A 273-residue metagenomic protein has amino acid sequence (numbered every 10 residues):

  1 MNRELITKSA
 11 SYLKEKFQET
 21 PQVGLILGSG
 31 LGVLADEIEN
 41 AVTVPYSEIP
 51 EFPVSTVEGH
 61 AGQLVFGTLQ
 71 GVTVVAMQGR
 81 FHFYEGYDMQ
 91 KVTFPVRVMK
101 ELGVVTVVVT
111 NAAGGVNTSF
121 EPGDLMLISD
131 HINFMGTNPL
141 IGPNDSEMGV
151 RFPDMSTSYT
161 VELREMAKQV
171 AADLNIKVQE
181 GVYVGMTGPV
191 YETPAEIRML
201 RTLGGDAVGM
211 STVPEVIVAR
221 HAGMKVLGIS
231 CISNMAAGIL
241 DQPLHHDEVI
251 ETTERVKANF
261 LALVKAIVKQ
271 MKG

Functional and structural regions predicted by a protein language model:
M1-M155: Metabolite-binding pocket within alpha/beta catalytic cores that recognizes anionic/polar moieties
Y12, K16, E162, M166-I176 (+1 more regions): Generic non-transmembrane alpha-helical segments
K100-G103, R201, R220: Non-catalytic positions within long, well-ordered alpha-helices that form the structural scaffold/packing of enzyme
V105-T106, D206, K225: Short acidic/polar active-site loop segments enriched in Thr and Asp
I132, G136, P143-P189: Histidine/lysine/aspartate-rich catalytic loop segments that bind and position anionic ligands
V170-D206, V264, M271: Active-site/ligand-binding-proximal alpha/beta "capping" segment
M210-E248: Zn-dependent metallopeptidase/amidohydrolase metal-coordination segment
A237-G273: His/Asp/Glu-rich mid-to-C-terminal helical/loop segments that flank catalytic regions of hydrolases
